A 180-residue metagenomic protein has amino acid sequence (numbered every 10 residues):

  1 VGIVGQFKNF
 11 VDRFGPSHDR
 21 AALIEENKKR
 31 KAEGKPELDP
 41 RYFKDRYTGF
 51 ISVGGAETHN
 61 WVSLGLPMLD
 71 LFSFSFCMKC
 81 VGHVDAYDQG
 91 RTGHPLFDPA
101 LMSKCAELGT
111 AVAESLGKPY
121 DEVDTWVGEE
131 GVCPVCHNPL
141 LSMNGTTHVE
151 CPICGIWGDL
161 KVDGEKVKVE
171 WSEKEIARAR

Functional and structural regions predicted by a protein language model:
V1-F14, K161-R180: Long, charge-rich boundary regions
V1-F74: Helix-loop-strand module that forms the ligand-binding subsite of alpha/beta enzymes
I3, I24, I51, V135 (+2 more regions): Weak global preference for isoleucine
E25-E26, E33, E37, E57 (+6 more regions): Glutamate identity and glutamate-enriched acidic tracts
N27-G34, M68-L71, Q89, G93 (+2 more regions): Solvent-exposed, non-transmembrane amphipathic alpha-helical segments
S63, D70-L160, G164-E165: Glycine-rich phosphate/pyrophosphate-binding loop and the adjoining helix
